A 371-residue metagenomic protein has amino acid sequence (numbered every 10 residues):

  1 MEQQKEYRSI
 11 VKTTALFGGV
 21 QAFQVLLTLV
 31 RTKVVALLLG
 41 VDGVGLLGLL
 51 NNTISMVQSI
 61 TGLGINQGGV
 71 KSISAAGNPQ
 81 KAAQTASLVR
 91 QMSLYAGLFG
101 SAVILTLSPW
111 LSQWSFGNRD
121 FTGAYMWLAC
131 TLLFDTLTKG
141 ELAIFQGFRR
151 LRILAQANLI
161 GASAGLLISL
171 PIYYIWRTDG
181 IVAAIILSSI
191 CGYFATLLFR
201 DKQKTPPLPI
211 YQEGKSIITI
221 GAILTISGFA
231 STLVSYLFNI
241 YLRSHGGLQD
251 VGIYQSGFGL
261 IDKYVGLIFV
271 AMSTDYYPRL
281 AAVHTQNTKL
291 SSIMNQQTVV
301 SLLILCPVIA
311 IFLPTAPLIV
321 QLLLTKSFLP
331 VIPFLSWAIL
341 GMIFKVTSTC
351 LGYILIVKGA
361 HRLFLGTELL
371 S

Functional and structural regions predicted by a protein language model:
M1-I10, F194-Y236, D275-S292: Interhelical loop/hinge segments that connect adjacent transmembrane helices in multipass membrane
L26-G43, S112-S115, T232-Y264, R279-A282 (+1 more regions): Helix-terminus/linker motif at the lipid-water interface of multi-pass membrane proteins
K33, G45-T61, Q91, I223 (+4 more regions): Alpha-helical transmembrane segments of polytopic membrane transporters and translocases
V34, N66-G69, G140-G147, L151 (+3 more regions): C-terminal transmembrane helix end/exit motif
G62-G77, G147, G257, I261-T298 (+2 more regions): Helix-loop junctions and terminal segments of transmembrane helices in multi-pass membrane transport/translocation
R90-F116, G123, L166-L167, Y174 (+1 more regions): Alpha-helical transmembrane segments of multi-pass membrane transport and lipid-handling proteins
T122, M126, A155-K202, I220 (+2 more regions): Hydrophobic alpha-helical transmembrane segments
L133-A157, I339-L370: Membrane-interface junctions at transmembrane-helix termini in multi-pass inner-membrane proteins
